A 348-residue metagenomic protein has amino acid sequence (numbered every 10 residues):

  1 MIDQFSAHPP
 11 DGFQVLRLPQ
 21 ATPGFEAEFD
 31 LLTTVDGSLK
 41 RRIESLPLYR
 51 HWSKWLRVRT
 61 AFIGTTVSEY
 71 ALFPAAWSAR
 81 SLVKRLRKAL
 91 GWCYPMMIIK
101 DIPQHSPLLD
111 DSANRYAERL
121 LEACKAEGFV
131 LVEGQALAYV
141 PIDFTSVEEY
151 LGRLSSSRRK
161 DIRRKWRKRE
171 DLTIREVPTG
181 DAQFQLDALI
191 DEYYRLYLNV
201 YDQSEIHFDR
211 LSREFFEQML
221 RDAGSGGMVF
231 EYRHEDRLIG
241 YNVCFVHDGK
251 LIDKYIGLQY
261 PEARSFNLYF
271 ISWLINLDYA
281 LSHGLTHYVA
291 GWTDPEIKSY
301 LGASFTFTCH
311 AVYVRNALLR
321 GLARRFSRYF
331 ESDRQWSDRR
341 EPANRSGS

Functional and structural regions predicted by a protein language model:
M1-S348: N-acyltransferase acceptor-side catalytic subdomain
